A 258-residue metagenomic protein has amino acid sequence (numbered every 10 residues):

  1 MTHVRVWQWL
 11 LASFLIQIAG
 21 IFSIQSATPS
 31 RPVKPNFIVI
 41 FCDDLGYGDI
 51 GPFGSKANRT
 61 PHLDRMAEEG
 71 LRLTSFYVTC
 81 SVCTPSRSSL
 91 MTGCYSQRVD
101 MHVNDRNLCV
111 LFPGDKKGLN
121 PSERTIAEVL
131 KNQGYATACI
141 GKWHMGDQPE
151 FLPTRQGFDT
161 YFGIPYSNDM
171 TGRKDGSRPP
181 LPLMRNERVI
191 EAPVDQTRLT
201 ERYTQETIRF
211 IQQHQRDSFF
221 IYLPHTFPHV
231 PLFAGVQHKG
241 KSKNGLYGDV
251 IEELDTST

Functional and structural regions predicted by a protein language model:
T2, Q8-F14, G20-T258: Formylglycine-dependent sulfatase
